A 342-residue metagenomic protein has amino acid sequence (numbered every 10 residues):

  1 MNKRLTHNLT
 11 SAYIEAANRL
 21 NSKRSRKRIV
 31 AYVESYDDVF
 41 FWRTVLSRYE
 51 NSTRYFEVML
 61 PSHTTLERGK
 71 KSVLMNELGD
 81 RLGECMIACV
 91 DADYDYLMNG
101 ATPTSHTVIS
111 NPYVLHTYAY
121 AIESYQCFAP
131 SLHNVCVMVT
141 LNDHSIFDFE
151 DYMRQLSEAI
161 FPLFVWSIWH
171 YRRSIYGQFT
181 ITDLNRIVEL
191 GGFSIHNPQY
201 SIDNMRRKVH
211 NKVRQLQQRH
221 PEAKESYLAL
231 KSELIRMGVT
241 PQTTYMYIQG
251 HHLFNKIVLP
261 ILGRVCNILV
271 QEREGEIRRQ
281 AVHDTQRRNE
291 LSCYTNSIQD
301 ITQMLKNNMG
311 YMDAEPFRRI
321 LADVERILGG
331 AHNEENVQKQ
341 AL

Functional and structural regions predicted by a protein language model:
M1-L342: Acidic, divalent-metal-binding catalytic cores of TOPRIM and closely related two-metal-ion phosphodiester/pyrophosphate
